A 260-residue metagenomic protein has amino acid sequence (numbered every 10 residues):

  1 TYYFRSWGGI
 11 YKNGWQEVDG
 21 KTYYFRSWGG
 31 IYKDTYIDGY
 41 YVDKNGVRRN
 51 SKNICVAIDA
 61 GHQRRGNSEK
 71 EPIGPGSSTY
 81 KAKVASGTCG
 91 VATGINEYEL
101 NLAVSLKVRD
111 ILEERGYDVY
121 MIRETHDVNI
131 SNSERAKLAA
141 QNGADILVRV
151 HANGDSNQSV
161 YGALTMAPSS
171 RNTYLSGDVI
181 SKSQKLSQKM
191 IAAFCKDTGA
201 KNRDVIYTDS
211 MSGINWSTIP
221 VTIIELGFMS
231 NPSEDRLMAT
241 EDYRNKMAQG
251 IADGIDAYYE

Functional and structural regions predicted by a protein language model:
T1-N53: Extracellular adhesion/carbohydrate-binding repeat motifs centered on closely spaced tryptophans
N50-S51, E113-E114, A140-N142, N157-S159 (+1 more regions): Extracellular/periplasmic catalytic domains that process cell-envelope and extracellular macromolecules
S51-A136, N142: Active-site histidine-acidic residue metal-binding/catalytic motifs, centered on HxH/HExxH-like signatures
H62-R65, E97, T125-N129, A152-N157 (+4 more regions): Solvent-exposed loop/turn segments at secondary-structure junctions within structured extracellular/periplasmic domains
E69-A92, D155-Q184: A short, glycine/acidic-enriched catalytic loop
I95-A103, N129-S133, G177-K185, M238-K246: Soluble non-cytosolic domains of exported or imported proteins
I146-N157, M166-A167, N202-E260: Active-site-adjacent mobile loop/cap segments within catalytic or ligand-binding domains
V179-Y207: Active-site-adjacent substrate-binding region of metalloamidase/peptidase-like peptide-processing proteins
